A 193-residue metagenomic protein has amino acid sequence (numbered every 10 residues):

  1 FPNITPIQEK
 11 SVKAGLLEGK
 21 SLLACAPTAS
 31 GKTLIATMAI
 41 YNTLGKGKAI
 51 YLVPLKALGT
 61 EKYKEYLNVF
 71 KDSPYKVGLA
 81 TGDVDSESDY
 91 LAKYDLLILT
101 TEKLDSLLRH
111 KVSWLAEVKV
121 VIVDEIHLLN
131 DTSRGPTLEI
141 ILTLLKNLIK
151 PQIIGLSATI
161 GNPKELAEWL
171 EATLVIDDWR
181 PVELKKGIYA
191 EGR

Functional and structural regions predicted by a protein language model:
F1-A190: Conserved P-loop/Walker A NTP-binding site and adjacent catalytic elements of P-loop NTPases
